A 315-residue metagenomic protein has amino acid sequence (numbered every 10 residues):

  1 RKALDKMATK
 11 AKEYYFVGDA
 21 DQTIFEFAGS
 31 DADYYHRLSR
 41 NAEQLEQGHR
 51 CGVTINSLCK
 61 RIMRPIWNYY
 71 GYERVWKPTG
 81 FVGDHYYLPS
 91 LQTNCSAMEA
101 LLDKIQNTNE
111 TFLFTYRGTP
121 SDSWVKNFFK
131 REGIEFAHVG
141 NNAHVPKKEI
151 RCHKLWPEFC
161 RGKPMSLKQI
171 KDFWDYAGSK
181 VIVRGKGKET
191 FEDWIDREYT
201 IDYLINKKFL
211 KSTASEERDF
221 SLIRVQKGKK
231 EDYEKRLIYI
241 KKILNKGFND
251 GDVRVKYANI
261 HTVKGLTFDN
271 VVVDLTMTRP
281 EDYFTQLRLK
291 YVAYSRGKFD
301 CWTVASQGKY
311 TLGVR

Functional and structural regions predicted by a protein language model:
R1-R315: The feature marks helicase ATPase cores and/or their adjacent C-terminal helical subdomains in SF1/SF2/AAA+ helicases
